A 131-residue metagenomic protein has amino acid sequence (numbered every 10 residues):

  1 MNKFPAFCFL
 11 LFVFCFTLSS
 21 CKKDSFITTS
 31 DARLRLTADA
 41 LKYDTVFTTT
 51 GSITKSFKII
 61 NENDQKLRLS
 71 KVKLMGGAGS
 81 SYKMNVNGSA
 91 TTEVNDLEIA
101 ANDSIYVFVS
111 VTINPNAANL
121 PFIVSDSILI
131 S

Functional and structural regions predicted by a protein language model:
M1-F9: Bacterial N-terminal signal peptides that target proteins for export
T17-S20: C-terminal motif of bacterial Sec signal peptides marking the signal peptidase cleavage site
K22-T45, G51-I53, E62-P115: Surface-exposed binding patches on compact interaction domains or structured appendages
T54, Y106, I123-S127: Short, conserved beta-strand segments of beta-strand-rich sandwich/propeller modules, principally
P115-S131: Terminal connector regions
